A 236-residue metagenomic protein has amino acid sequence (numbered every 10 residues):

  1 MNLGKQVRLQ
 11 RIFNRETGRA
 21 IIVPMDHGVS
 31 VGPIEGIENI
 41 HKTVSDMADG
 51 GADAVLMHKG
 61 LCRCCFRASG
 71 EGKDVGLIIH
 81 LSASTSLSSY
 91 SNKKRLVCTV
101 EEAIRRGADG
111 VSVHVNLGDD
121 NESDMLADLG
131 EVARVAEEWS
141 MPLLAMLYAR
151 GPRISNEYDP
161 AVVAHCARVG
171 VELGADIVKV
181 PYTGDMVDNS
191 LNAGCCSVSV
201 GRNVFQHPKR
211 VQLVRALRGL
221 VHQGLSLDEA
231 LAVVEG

Functional and structural regions predicted by a protein language model:
M1-R15: N-terminal basic/disordered segments at the start of proteins
N2-Q6, L227-G236: Surface-exposed amphipathic alpha-helical tracts and adjacent flexible/coil segments at the periphery of soluble enzymes
Q6-Q10, I22, I78, R202: Generic secondary-structure boundary/loop-capping signal
R15, A20-S86, Y90-S197, G219-L220 (+1 more regions): Alpha/beta enzyme core
E157, F205-P208: Alpha-helix capping and helix-loop boundary segments enriched in small/acidic/polar residues
V198-F205: Short acidic/histidine-rich active-site segments
P208-L217: Histidine/acidic-residue-rich catalytic or RNA/ligand-binding cores of hydrolases and nuclease-related proteins
